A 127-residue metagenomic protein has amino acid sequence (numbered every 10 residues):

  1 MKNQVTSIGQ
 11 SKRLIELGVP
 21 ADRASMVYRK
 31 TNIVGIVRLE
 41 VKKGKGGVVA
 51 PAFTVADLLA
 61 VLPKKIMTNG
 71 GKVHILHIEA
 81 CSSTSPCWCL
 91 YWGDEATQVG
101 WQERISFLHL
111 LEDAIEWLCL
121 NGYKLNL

Functional and structural regions predicted by a protein language model:
M1-L127: Glycine-rich anion-binding surface patch
